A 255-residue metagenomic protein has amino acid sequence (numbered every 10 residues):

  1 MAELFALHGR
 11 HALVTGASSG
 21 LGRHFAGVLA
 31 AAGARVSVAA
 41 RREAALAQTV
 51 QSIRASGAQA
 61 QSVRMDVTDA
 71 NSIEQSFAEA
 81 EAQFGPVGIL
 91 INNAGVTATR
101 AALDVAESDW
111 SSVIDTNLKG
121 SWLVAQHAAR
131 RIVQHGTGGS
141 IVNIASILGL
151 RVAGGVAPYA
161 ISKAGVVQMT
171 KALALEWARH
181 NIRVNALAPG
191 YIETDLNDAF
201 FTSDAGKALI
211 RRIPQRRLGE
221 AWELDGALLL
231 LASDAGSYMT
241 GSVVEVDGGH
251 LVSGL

Functional and structural regions predicted by a protein language model:
A2-L4, R151, L229, T240-L255: Short C-terminal tail/terminal secondary-structure segment of NAD(P)H-dependent dehydrogenase/reductase domains
H11, S18-S19: Conserved glycine-rich cofactor-binding loop
E43, R64-S76, E107, W222-E223: The beta1-alpha1 cofactor-binding region of Rossmann-like NAD(H)/NADP(H)-dependent oxidoreductases
A101-A102, A106-I114, N197, L209: Substrate-binding pocket helix/loop in short-chain dehydrogenase/reductase
A125, S162, T170: Active-site helix of classical SDR
R130, L175-R179, S237: Alpha-helical segment proximal to the catalytic Tyr-Lys
S146: Residue(s) in the substrate-gating loop at a strand-loop-helix junction that position the organic substrate next
